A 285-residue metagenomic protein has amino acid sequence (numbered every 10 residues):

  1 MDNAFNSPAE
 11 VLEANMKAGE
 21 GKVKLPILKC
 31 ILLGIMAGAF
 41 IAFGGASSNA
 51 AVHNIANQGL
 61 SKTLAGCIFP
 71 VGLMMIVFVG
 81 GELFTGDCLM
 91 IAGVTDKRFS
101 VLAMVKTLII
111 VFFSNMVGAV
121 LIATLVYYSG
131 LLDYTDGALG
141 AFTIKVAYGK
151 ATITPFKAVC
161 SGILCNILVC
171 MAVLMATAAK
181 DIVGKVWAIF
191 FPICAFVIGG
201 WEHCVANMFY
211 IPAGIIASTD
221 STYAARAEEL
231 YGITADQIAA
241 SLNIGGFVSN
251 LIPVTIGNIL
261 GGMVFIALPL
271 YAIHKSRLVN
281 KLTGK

Functional and structural regions predicted by a protein language model:
M1-K285: Alpha-helical transmembrane segments and their helix-helix packing motifs
